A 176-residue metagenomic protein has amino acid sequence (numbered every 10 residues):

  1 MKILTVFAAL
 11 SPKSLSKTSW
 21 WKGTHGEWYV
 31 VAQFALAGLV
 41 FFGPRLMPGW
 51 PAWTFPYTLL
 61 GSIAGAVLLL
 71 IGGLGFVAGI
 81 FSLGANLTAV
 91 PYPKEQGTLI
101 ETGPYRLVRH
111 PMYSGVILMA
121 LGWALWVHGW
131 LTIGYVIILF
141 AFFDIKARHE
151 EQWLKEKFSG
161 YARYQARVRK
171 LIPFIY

Functional and structural regions predicted by a protein language model:
M1-E101, L118-Y176: Membrane-anchoring alpha-helices and their flanking helix-loop junctions
G97-V108, M112-Y113: Solvent-exposed interhelical
